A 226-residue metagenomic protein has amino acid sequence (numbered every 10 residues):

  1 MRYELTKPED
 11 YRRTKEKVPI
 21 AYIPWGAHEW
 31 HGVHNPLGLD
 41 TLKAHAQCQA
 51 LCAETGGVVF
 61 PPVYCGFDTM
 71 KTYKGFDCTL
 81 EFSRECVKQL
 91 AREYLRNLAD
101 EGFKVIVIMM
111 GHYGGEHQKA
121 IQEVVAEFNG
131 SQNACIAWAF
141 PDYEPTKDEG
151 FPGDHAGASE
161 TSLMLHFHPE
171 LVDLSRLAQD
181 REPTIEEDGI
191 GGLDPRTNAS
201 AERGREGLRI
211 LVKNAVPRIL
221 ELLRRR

Functional and structural regions predicted by a protein language model:
M1-V107, G111-R226: Extended, histidine- and acidic-residue-enriched regions that form the cofactor-binding/catalytic faces
